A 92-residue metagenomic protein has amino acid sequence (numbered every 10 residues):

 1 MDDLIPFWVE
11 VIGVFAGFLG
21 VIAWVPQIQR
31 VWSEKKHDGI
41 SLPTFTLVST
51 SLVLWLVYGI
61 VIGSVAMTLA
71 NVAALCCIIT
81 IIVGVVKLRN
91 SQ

Functional and structural regions predicted by a protein language model:
M1-Q92: Alpha-helical membrane-protein topology signature
